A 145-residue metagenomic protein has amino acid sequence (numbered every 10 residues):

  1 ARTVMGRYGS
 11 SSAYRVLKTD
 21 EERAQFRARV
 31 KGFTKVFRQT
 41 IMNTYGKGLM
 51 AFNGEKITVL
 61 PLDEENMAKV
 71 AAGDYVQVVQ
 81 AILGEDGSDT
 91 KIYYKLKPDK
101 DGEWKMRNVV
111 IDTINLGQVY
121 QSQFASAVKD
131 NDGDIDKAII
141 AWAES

Functional and structural regions predicted by a protein language model:
A1-Y45: Early exported N-terminus immediately downstream of N-terminal targeting peptides
R2, G6, K35, Q39 (+6 more regions): Charged/polar, solvent-exposed surface patches and flexible loops
R2, G6-R15, T19, E64 (+3 more regions): Intrinsically disordered, low-complexity linear regions
V16-L17, L49-E55, S126-V128: Juxtamembrane/interface motifs at transmembrane-helix termini
L17-R29, D63-D74, D99-K100, D132-G133: Intrinsically disordered, low-complexity coil segments
G32-R38, M42-T90, A141-S145: Surface-exposed, charged secondary-structure patches
D86, Y93, K100, N108-S145: Low-complexity, intrinsically disordered terminal/linker segments enriched in charged and Gly/Pro repeats
